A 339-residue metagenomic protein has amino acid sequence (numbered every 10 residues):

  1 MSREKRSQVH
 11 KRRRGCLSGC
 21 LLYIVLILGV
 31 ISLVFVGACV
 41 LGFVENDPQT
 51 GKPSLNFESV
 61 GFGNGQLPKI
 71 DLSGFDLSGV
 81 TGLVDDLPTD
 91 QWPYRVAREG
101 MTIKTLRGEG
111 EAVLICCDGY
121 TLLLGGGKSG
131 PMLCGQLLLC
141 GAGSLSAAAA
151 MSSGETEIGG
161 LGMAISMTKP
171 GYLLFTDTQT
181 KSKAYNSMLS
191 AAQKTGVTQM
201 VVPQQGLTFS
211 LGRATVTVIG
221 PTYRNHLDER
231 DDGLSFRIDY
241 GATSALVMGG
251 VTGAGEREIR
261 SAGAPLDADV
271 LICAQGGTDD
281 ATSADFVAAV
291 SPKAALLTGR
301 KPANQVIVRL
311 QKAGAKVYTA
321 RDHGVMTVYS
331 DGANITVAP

Functional and structural regions predicted by a protein language model:
M1-G19: N-terminal Lys/Arg-rich, disordered targeting/topogenic segments
R3, Y23, G29, V34-P339: Non-globular, low-confidence helical/coil segments that flank catalytic cores
